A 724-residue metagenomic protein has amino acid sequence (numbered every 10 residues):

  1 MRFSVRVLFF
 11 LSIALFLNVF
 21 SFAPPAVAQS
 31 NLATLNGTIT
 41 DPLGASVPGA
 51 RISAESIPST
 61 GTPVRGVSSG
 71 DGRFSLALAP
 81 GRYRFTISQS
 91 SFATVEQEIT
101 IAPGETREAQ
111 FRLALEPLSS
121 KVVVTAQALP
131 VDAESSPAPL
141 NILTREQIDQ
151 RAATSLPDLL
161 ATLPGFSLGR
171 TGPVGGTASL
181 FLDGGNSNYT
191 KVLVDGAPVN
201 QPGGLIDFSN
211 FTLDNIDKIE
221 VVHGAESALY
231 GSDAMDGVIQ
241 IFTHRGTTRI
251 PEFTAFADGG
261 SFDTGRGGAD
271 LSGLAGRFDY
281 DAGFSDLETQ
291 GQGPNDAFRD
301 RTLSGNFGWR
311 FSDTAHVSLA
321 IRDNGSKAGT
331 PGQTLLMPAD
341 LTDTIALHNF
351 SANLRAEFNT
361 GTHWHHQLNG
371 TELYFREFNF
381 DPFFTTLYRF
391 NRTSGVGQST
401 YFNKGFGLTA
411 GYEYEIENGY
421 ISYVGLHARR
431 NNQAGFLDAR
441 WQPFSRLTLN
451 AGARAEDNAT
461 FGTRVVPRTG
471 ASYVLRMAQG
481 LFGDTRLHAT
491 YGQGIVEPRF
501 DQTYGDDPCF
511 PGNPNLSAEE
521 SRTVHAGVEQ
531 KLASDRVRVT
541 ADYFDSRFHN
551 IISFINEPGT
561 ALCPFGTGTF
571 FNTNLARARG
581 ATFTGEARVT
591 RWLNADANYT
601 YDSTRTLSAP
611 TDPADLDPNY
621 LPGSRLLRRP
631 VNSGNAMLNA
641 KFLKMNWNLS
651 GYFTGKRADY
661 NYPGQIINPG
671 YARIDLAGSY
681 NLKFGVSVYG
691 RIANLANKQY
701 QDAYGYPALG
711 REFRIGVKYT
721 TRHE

Functional and structural regions predicted by a protein language model:
A26-V123, N141, S167, D183: Periplasm-facing N-terminal accessory domains of Gram-negative outer-membrane beta-barrel systems
S68-D71, S318, T409, L426-H549 (+1 more regions): Structural signature of Gram-negative outer-membrane beta-barrels, strongest in the C-terminal barrel of TonB-dependent
S75, A197-A225: Short acidic/polar hinge/loop motifs at secondary-structure boundaries that mediate gating or recognition
E108-Q110, L156-L159, G176-F181, L193 (+5 more regions): N-terminal periplasmic accessory domains that precede and gate Gram-negative outer-membrane beta-barrel machines
L140, P157-P198, D217: Extracytoplasmic beta-strand/coil segments of soluble accessory domains associated with Gram-negative outer-membrane
S261-E288, G293-A328, L341-L368, N403-F406: Transmembrane beta-barrel wall of Gram-negative outer-membrane proteins
F278, H363-N379, E413-G419, V474-G492 (+4 more regions): Membrane-embedded beta-barrel scaffold of Gram-negative outer-membrane proteins
Q442-L449, D545-R547, T569-N661, F684-V688 (+1 more regions): Gram-negative outer-membrane beta-barrel transporters
